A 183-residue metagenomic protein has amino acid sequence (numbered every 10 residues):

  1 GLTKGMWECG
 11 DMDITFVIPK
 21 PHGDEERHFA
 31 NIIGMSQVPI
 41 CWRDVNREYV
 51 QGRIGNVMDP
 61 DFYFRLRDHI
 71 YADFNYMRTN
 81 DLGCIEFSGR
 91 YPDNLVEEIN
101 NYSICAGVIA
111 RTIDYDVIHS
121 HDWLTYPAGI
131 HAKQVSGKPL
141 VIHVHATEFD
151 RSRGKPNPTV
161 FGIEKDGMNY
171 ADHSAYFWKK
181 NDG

Functional and structural regions predicted by a protein language model:
G1, W123-Y126: Tryptophan-centric aromatic hotspots in well-structured domains and transmembrane helices
L2, M6, A132: Aromatic pocket-lining residues of Rossmann-like dinucleotide-binding sites
G5, C9-T112: A conserved catalytic-core segment of Leloir-type glycosyltransferases
P19, H121-D122, Y176-W178: Replace "coordinates the UDP/GDP/TDP-sugar" with "coordinates nucleotide-activated sugar donors
E25-N31, A132, R153-P156: Short aromatic-enriched loop/helix-cap "lid" or pocket-rim segments at secondary-structure transitions that line
G107-T112, Q134, N157-S174, D182: Membrane-proximal helix-turn-helix segments that form the acceptor-binding/catalytic region of lipid-linked
V117-H119, Y126, H131-R151, E164 (+1 more regions): Active-site proximal beta-strand in glycosyltransferases
L124-T125, K180-G183: Alpha-helix capping/helix-boundary segments
